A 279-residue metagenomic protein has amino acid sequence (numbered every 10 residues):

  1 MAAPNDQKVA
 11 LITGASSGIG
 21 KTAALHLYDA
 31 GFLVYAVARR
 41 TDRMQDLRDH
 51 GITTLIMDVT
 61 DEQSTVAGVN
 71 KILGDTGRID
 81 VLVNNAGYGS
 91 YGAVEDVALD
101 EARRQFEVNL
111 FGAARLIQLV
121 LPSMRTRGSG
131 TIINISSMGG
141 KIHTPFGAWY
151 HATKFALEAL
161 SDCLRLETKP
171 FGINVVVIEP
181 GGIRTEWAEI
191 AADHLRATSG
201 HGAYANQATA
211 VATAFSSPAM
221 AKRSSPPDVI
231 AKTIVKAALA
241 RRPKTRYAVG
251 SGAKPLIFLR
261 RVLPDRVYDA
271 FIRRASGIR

Functional and structural regions predicted by a protein language model:
S16-S17: Conserved glycine-rich cofactor-binding loop
M57-A67, L99-D100: The beta1-alpha1 cofactor-binding region of Rossmann-like NAD(H)/NADP(H)-dependent oxidoreductases
K71-N84, S90: A glycine-rich helix->loop->beta "capping" turn within Rossmann-like NAD(P)(H)-dependent oxidoreductase domains
A93-V94, E101-R103: Substrate-binding pocket helix/loop in short-chain dehydrogenase/reductase
I117, T153-A156: Active-site helix of classical SDR
S137: Residue(s) in the substrate-gating loop at a strand-loop-helix junction that position the organic substrate next
P170-M220: C-terminal beta-strand-loop-alpha-helix "lid" module of Rossmann-like NAD(P)-dependent dehydrogenases
